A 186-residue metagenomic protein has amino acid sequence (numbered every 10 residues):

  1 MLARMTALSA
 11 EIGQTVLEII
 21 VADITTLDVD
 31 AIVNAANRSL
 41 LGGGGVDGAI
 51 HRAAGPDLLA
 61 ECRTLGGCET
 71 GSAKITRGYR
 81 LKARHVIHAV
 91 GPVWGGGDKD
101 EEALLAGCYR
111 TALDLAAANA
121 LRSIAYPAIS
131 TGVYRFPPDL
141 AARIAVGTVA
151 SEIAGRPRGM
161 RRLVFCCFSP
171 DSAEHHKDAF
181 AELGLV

Functional and structural regions predicted by a protein language model:
L2-A118: Glycine-/small-residue-enriched capping loops at alpha/beta junctions
V93-V186: Phosphate/ribose-phosphate-bearing ligand recognition and processing surfaces, centered on ADP-ribose/NAD(+/P+) systems
